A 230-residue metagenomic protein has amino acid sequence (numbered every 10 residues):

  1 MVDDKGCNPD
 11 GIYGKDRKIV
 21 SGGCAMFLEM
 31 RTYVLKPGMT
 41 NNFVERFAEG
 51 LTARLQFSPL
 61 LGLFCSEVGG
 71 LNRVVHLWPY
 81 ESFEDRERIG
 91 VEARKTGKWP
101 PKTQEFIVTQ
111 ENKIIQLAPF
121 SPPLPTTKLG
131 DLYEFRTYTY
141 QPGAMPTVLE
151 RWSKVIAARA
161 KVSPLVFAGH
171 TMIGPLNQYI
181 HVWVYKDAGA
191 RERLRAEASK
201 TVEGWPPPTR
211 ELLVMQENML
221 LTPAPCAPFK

Functional and structural regions predicted by a protein language model:
G6, G14-G23, P59-V75, G97-L132 (+4 more regions): Glycine-rich beta-strand-turn "strand-cap" elements at beta-sheet edges
A25-F83, P164: The feature marks the first
F27-R31, F43, R54, V74-Y80 (+6 more regions): Short, structured motif recognition centered on aromatic/hydrophobic residues
M39-G62, E92-R94, K98-W99, P142-F167 (+2 more regions): Short amphipathic alpha-helical segments
P79-E84, Q141-A144, V184-A190: Helix N-cap motif at beta-to-alpha junctions
E87: DNA-recognition helix of C2H2 zinc fingers
